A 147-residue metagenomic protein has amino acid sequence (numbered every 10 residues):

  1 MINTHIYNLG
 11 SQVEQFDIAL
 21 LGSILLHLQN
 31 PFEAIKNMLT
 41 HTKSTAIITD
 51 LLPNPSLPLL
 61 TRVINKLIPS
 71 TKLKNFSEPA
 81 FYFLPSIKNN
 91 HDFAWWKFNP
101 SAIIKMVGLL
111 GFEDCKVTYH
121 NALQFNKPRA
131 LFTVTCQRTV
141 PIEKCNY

Functional and structural regions predicted by a protein language model:
I6-S11, L20, Q29-N146: S-adenosyl-L-methionine-dependent methyltransferase catalytic module, highlighting the catalytic core
I18-I24: A short beta-strand submotif of the Rossmann-like class I SAM-dependent methyltransferase core that lines
